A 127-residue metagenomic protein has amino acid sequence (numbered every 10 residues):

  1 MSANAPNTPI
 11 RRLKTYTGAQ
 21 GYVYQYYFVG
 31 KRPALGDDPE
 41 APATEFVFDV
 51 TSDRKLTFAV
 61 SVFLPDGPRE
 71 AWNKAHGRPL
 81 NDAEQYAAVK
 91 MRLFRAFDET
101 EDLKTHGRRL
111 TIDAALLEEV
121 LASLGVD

Functional and structural regions predicted by a protein language model:
M1-D127: Extended, alpha-helix-rich binding/interface surfaces that flank or overlap catalytic cores and mediate recognition
